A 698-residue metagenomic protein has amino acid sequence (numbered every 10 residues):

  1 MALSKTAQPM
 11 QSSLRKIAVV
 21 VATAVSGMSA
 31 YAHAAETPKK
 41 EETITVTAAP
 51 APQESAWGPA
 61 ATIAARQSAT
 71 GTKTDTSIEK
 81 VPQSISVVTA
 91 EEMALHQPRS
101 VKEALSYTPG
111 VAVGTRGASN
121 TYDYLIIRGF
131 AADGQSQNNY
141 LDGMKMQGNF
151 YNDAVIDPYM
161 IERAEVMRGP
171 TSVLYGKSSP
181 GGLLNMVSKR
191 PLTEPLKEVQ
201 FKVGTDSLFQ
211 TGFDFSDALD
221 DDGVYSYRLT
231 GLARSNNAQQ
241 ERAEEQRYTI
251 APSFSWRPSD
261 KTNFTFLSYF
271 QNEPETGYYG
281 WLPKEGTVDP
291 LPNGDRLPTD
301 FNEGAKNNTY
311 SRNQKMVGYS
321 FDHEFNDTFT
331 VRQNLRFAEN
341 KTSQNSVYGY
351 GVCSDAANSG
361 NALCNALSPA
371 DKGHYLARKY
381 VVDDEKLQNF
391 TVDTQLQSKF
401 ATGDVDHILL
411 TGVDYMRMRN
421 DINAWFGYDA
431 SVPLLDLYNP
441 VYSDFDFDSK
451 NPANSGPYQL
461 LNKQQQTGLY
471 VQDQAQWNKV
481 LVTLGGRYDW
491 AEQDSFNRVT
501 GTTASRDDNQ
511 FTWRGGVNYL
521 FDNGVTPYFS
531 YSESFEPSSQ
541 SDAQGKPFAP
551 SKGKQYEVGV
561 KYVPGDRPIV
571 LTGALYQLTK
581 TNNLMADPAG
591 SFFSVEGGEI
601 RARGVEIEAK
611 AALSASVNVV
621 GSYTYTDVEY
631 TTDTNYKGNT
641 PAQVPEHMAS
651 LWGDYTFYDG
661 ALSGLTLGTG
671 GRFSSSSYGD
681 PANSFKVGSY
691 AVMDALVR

Functional and structural regions predicted by a protein language model:
L3, E41-P195, V199, S534 (+1 more regions): Acidic, small-polar-rich N-terminal luminal/periplasmic segments of exported/outer-membrane proteins
T6, I17-V19, A35, E385 (+3 more regions): Conserved C-terminal beta-signal and adjacent last beta-strands/turns of outer-membrane beta-barrel proteins
Y159-E162, V173-P252, W256-T262, K315 (+2 more regions): Outer-membrane beta-barrel translocator/receptor signature
R234-A238, A251-R257, K261-E324, E339-L387 (+3 more regions): Acidic/polar loop-and-plug regions of large Gram-negative outer-membrane beta-barrel proteins
S255-S259, L387, D406-M418, L460-K580: Structural signature of Gram-negative outer-membrane beta-barrels, strongest in the C-terminal barrel of TonB-dependent
V317-E339, R378-F496: Face-selective signature of the C-terminal outer-membrane beta-barrel domain
D322-E324, T330-R336, N340-Y348, P527 (+3 more regions): Membrane-embedded beta-barrel scaffold of Gram-negative outer-membrane proteins
K479, Q577, E596-P681: Gram-negative outer-membrane beta-barrel transporters
